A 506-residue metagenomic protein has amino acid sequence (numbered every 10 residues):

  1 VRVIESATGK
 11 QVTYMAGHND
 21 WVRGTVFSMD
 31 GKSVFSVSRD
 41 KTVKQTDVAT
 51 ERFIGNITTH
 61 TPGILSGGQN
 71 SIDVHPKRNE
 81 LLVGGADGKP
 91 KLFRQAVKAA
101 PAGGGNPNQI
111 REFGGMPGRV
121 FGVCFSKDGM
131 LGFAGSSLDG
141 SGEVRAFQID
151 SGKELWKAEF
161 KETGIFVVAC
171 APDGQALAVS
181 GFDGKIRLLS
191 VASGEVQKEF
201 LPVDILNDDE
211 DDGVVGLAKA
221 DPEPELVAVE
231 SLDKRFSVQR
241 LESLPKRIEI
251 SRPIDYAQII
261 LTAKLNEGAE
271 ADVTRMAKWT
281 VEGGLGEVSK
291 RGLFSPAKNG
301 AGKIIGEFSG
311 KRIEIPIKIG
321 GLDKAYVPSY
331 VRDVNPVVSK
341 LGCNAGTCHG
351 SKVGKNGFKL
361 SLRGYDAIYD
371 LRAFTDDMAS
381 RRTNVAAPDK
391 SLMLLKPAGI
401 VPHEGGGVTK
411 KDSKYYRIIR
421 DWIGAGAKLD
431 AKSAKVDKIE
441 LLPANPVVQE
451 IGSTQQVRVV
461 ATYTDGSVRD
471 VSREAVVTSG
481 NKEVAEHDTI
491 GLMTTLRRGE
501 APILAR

Functional and structural regions predicted by a protein language model:
V1-A218: WD40-repeat beta-propeller superdomains and closely related acidic/aromatic-rich repeat-like regions
A218-R506: Aromatic- and Gly/Pro-enriched helix-to-coil junctions and flexible linker segments
